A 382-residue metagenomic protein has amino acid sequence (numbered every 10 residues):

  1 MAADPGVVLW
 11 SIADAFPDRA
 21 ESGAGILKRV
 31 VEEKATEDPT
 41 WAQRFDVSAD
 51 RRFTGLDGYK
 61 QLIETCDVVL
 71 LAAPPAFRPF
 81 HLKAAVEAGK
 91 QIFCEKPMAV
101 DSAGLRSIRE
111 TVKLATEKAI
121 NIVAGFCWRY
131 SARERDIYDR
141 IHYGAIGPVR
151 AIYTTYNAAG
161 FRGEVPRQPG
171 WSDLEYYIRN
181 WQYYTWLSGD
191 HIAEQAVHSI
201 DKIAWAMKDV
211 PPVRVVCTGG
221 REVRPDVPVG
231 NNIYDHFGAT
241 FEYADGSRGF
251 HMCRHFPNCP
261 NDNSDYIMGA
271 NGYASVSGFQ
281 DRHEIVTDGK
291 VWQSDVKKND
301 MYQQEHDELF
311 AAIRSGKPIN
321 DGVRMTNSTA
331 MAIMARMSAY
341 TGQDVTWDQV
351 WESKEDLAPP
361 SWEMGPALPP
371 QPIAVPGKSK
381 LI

Functional and structural regions predicted by a protein language model:
M1-K90, R106-A119, S379-I382: N-terminal glycine-/serine-/threonine-rich beta1-alpha1-beta2 phosphate-ribose binding loop of Rossmann-like
W10-S11, L70-L71, I92-E95, I122-G125 (+2 more regions): Short catalytic-loop micro-motif centered on adjacent basic/acidic residues
A13-F16, F53-L56, P74-R78, A99-D101 (+3 more regions): Short, solvent-exposed turn/loop segments enriched in Gly/Ser/Thr/Pro and often Arg
G23-G25, R135-D136, R162-R167, P228-V229 (+3 more regions): Short aromatic-enriched loop/helix-cap "lid" or pocket-rim segments at secondary-structure transitions that line
L27, V31, F77, K90 (+9 more regions): A generic secondary-structure signal for well-formed alpha-helical elements
A88-S102: ADP-ribose/adenylate-binding Rossmann-like module
E117-A124, W128-N231, F237, F241 (+5 more regions): Predominantly a Rossmann-like dinucleotide-binding segment in NAD(P)-dependent oxidoreductases
E194, H198-P211, V216, V223-R224 (+2 more regions): C-terminal helical cap and adjacent loop that interface with cofactors, partners, or active-site loops
